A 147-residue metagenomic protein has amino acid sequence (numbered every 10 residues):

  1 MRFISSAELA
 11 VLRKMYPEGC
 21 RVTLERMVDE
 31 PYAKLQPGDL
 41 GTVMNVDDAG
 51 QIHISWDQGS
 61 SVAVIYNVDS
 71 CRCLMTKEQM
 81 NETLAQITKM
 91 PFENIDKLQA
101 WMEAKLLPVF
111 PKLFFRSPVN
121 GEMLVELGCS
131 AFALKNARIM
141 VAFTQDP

Functional and structural regions predicted by a protein language model:
R2-L84: Basic/aromatic-rich interaction segments and small domains that mediate binding to polyanionic partners
M15-P17, P108, P118: Flexible, charged surface loops at secondary-structure boundaries
N45, P111-A142: Acidic, low-complexity, intrinsically disordered interaction modules
I54, M90, A100, E122-L127: Generic recognition of long tandem-repeat/solenoid scaffolds
A63-Y66, M90-F92, V119, V125: Generic detection of short hydrophobic beta-strand segments and adjacent strand-loop junctions
K77-P91, K97, W101: Long, low-complexity intrinsically disordered regions
L98-F110: Amphipathic alpha-helical segments
